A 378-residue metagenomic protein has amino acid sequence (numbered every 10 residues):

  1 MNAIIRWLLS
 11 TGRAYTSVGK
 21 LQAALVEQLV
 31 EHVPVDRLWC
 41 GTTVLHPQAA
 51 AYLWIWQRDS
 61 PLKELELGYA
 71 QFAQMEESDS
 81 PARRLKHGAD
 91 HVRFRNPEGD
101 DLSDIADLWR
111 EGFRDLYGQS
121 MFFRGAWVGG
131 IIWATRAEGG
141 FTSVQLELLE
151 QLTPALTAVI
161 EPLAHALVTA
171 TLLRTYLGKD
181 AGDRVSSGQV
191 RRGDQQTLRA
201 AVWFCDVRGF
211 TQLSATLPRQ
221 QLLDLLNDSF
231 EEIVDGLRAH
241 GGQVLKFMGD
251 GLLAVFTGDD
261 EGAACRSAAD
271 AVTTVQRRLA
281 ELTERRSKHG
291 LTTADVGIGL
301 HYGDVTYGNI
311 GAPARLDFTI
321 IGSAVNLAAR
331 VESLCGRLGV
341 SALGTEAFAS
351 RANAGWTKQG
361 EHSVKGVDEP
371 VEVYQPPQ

Functional and structural regions predicted by a protein language model:
W39-Q71: GAF sensory/regulatory domain recognition with acknowledged cross-activation on helical regulatory dimers
D59-W109, R114: Regulatory sensory and allosteric helical modules in signal-transduction proteins and certain transcription factors
R114-F122: Short hydrophobic beta-strand micro-motif common in sensory/regulatory domains
A134-E150, I320: Regulatory loop-to-helix N-cap segments in sensory/regulatory domains that couple ligand/signal detection
V144-T197: Regulatory cytosolic signal-relay segments
R191-D270: Catalytic NTP-binding/metal-coordinating core of nucleotidyl cyclase/transferase enzymes
N227-G241, D260-I298, S323-L334: Alpha-helical scaffold within the catalytic cores of cyclic-nucleotide enzymes
A328, C335-Q378: Cytosolic regulatory/linker segments at or just downstream of nucleotide-handling modules in signal-transduction
